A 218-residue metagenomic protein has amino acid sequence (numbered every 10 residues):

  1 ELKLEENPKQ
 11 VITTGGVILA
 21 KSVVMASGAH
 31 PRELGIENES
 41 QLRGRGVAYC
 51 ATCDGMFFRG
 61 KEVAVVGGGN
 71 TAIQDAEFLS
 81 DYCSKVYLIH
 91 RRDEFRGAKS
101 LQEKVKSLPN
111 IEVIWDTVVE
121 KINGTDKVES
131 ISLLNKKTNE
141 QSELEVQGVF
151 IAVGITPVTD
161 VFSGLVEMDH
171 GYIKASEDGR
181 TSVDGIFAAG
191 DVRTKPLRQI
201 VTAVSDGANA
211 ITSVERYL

Functional and structural regions predicted by a protein language model:
E1-I12, V17-A20, D81-E177, R216-L218: A Rossmann-like FAD-binding core segment of flavoenzymes
T13, M25-A26, V65, I151: Redox-cofactor binding/interface segments in oxidoreductases and associated redox assembly factors
G15, R59-K61, D116, V183: Phosphate-coordination loops involved in phosphoryl transfer and adenosine-cofactor binding
M25, Y49, V113-W115, E145 (+1 more regions): A structural signal for the hydrophobic beta-strands that form the central parallel beta-sheet of Rossmann-like
H30, G35, S40-F57, I151-T202 (+2 more regions): FAD-site-proximal beta/loop scaffold in flavoenzymes
G67-G69: Glycine-rich Rossmann-fold phosphate-binding loop(s) that bind the pyrophosphate of adenine dinucleotide cofactors
A72-I73: N-terminal Rossmann-fold NAD(P) dinucleotide-binding loop
A76-E77: Generic hydrophobic/aromatic pocket-lining and core-packing "Φ" positions
